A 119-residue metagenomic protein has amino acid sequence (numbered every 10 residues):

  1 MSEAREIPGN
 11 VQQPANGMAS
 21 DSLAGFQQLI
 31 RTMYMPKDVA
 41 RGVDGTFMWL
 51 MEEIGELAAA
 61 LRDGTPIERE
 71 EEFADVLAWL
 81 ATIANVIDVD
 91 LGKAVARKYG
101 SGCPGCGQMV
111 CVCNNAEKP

Functional and structural regions predicted by a protein language model:
S2-F73, L77-P119: Flexible "arm" and connector segments at domain edges
